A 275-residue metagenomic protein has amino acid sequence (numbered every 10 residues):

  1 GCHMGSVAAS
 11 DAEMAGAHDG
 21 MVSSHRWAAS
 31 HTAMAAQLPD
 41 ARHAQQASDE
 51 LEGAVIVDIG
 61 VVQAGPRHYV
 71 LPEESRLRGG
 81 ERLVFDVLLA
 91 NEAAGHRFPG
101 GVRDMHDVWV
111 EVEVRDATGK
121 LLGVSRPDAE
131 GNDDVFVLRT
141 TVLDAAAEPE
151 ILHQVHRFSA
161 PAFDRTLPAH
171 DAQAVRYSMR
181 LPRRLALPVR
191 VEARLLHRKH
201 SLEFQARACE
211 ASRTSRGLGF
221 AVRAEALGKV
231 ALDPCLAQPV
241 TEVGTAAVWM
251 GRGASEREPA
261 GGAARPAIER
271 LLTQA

Functional and structural regions predicted by a protein language model:
G1-A169, V175-L187, V191-A267, T273: Primarily the internal scaffold of c-type cytochrome electron-transfer domains, especially repeated/multiheme c-type
